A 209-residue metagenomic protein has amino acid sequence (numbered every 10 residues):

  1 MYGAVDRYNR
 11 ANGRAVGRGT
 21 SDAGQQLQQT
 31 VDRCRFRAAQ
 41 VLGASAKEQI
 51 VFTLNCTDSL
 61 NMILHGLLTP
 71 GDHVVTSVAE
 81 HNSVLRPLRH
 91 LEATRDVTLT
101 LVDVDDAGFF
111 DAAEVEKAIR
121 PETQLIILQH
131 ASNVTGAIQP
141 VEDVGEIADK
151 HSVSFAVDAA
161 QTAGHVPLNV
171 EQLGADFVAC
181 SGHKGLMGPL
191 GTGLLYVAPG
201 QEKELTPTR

Functional and structural regions predicted by a protein language model:
M1-R209: Pyridoxal 5′-phosphate
